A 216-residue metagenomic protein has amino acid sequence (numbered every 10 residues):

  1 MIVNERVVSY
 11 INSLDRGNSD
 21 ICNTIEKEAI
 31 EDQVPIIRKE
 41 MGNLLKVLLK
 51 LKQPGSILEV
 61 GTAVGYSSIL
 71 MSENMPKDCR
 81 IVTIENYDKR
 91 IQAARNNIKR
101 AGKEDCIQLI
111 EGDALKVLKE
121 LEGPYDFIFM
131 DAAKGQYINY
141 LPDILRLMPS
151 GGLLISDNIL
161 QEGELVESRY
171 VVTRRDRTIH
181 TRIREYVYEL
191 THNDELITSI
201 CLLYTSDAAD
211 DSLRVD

Functional and structural regions predicted by a protein language model:
M1-R16: N-terminal auxiliary segments of SAM/dcSAM-dependent transferases
N23: S-adenosyl-L-methionine
A29-I37: Class I SAM-dependent methyltransferase Rossmann-like catalytic core, especially the SAM/SAH-binding loop
K39-L115: SAM cofactor-binding core of SAM-dependent methyltransferases, primarily the Rossmann-like beta-alpha-beta module
I107-V166: Active-site segment flanking the S-adenosylmethionine/decSAM binding pocket in AdoMet-dependent transferases
V171-T191: Conserved Class I S-adenosyl-L-methionine
T198-L202: Conserved S-adenosyl-L-methionine
Y204-D211: Conserved small/polar residues in nucleotide/adenosyl-binding loops
